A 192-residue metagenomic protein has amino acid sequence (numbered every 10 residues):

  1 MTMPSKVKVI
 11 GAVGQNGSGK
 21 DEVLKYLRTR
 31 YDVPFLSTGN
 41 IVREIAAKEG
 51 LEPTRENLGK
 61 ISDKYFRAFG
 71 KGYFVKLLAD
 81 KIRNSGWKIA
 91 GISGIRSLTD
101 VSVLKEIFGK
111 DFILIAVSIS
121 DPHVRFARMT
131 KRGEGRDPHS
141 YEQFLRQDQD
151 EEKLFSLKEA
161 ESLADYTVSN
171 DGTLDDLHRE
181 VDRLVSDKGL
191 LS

Functional and structural regions predicted by a protein language model:
S5-I10: Extreme N-terminal starter segment of soluble prokaryotic enzymes
Q15: P-loop (Walker A) phosphate-binding loop of NTP-binding proteins
S18: ATP-binding Walker
D21: Walker A/P-loop
P34-V103, E142: ATP-dependent small-molecule kinase phosphotransfer cores that center on conserved nucleotide phosphate-binding segments
G72, R132-E180, L184-D187: Small-molecule kinase domains that catalyze NTP-dependent phosphoryl transfer to phosphate-bearing small molecules
S93-I95, F108-R132: Conserved phosphate-donor/acceptor-positioning beta-strand/loop module used by diverse small-molecule
